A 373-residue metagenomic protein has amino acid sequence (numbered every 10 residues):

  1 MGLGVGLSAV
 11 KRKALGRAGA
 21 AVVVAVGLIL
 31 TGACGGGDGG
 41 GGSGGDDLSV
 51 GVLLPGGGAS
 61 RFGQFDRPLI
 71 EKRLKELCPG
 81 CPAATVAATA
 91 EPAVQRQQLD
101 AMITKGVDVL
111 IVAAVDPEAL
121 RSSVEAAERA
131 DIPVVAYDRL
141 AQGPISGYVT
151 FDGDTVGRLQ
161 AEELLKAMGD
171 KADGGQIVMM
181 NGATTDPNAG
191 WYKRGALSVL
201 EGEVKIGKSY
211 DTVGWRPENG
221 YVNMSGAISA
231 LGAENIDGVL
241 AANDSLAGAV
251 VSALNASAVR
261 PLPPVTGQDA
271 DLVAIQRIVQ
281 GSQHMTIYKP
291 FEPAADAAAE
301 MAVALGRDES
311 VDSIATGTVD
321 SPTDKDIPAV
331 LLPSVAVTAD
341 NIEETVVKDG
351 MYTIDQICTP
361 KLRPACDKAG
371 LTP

Functional and structural regions predicted by a protein language model:
G2-R17, L28, A33-P373: A residue-level marker of the well-folded mature domains of exported/periplasmic proteins
A21-A25: Sec-dependent N-terminal signal peptides
